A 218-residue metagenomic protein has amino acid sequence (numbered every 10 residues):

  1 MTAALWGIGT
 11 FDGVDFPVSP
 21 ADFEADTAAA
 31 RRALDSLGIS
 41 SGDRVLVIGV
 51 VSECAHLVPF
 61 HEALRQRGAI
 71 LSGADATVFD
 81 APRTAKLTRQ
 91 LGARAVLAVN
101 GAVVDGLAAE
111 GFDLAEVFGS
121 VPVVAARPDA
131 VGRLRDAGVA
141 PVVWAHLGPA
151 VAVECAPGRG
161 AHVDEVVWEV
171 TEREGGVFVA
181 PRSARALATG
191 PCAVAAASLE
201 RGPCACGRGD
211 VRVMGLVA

Functional and structural regions predicted by a protein language model:
M1-L37: Active-site diphosphate/adenylate-binding microenvironment
F16-V18, G42-I48, S72: Short acidic, glycine/Ser/Thr-rich loop/turn "cap" segments at secondary-structure junctions
E24-Q66: Conserved AMP-binding loop of ANL adenylate-forming enzymes
R44, L57-P59, R67-A218: Active-site glycine/GP-rich loop and adjacent strand/helix microenvironment that borders small-molecule binding pockets
